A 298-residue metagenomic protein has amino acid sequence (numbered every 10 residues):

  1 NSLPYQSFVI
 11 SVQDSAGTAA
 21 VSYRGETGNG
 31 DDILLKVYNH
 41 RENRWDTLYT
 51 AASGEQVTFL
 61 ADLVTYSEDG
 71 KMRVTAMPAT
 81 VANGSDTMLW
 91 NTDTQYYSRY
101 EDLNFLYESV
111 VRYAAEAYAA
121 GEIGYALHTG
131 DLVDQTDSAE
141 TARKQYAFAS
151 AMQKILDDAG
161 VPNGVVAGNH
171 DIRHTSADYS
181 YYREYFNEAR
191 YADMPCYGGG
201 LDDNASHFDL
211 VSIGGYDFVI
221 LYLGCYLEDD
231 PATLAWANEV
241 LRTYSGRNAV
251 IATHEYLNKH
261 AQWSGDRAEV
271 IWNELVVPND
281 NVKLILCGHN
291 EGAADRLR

Functional and structural regions predicted by a protein language model:
N1-V9: Glycan-recognition and processing domains
Q6, D14-N29: A short beta-strand element within beta-rich, extracytoplasmic domains of secreted/secretory-pathway proteins
D31-R41: Short, surface-exposed beta-strand/strand-loop-strand elements in extracellular ectodomains
Y49-T80: Cysteine-clustered segments with highest specificity for TGF-beta superfamily mature ligands
A76-A142: N-terminal active-site segment of His-dependent metallophosphoesterases
D93, G130-D131, G168-N169, H254 (+1 more regions): Active-site glycine-centered loops adjacent to acidic/histidine catalytic or metal-binding residues that shape
A114-Y125, D158, P162, A205 (+1 more regions): His/acidic metal-ligating clusters that form di-metal
D137-A235, D295-R298: Extended active-site neighborhood of metal-dependent phosphoesterases/phosphodiesterases
